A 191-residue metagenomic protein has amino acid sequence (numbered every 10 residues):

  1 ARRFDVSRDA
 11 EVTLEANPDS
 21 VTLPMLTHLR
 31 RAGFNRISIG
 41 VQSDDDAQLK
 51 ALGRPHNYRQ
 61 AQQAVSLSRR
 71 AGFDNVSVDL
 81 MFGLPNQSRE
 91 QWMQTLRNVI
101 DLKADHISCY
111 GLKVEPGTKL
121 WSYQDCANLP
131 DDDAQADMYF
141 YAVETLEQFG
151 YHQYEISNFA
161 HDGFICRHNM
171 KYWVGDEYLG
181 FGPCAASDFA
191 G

Functional and structural regions predicted by a protein language model:
A1-G191: C-terminal scaffold of the Radical SAM
